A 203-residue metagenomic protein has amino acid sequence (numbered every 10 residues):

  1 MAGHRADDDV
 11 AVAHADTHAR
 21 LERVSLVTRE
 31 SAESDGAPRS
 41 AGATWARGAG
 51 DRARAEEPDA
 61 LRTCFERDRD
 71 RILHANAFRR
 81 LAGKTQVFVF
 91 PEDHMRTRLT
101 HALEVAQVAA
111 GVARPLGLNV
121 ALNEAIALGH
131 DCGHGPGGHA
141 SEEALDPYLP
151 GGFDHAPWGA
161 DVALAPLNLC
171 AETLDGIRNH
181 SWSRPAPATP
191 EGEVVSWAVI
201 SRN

Functional and structural regions predicted by a protein language model:
A2-L169, I177: An N-terminal structural lobe/cap that precedes and organizes the functional/catalytic core across diverse proteins
A160-N203: Histidine/acidic-rich helix-loop-helix segments that form or flank divalent-metal centers in metalloenzyme catalytic
